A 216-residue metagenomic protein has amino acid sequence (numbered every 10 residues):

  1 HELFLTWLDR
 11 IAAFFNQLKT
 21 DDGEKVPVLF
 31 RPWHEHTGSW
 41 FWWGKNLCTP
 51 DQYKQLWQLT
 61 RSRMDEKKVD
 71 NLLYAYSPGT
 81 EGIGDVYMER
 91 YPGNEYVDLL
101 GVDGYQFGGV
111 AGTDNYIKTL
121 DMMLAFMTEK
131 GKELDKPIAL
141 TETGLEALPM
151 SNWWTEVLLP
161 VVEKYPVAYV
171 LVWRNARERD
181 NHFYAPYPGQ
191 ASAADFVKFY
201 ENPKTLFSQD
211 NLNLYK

Functional and structural regions predicted by a protein language model:
H1-D70, V170: Substrate-binding cleft of extracellular glycoside hydrolase catalytic domains
H1-L5, N46-D51, D103-Q106, A111-I117 (+1 more regions): The substrate-binding groove and active-site-proximal loops of carbohydrate-active enzymes, especially glycoside
I11-A13, P78-P92, I117-K130, N152-P160: Alpha-helical scaffolding within the catalytic cores of extracellular/periplasmic polymer-degrading hydrolases
D21-K25, K67-V69, Y91-Y96, G131-E133 (+1 more regions): Extracellular/periplasmic catalytic domains that process cell-envelope and extracellular macromolecules
P27, R31-W33, W57-V86, D135-P149 (+1 more regions): Aromatic-lined carbohydrate-recognition surfaces of secreted/lumenal glycan-active proteins
S39-W42, I83-Y87, G108-G112, L148-S151 (+1 more regions): Extracytoplasmic/secreted cell-surface and envelope-processing proteins
Y87-Y116, W173-N175: Aromatic- and acid-rich polysaccharide-binding/catalytic face of secreted or lumenal carbohydrate-active enzymes
K136-K216: Substrate-binding cleft of secreted/luminal carbohydrate-active enzymes
